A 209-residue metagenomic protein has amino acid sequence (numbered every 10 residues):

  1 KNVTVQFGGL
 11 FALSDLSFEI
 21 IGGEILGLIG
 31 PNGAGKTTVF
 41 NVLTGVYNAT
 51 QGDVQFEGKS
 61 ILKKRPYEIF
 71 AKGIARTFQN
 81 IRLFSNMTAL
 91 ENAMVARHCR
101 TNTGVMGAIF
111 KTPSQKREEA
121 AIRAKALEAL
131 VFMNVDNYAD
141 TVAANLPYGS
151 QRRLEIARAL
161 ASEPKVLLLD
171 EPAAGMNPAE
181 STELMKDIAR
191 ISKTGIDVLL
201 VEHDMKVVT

Functional and structural regions predicted by a protein language model:
K1-T209: Glycine-rich phosphate-binding loops of nucleotide-dependent enzymes
